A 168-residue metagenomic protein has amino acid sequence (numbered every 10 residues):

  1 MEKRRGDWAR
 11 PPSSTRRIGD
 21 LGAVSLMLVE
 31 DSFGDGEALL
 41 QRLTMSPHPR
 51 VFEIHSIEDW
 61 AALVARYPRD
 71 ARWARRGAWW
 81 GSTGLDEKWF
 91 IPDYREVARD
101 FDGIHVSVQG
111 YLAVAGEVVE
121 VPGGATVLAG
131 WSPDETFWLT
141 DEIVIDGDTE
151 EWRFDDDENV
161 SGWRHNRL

Functional and structural regions predicted by a protein language model:
M1-G22: ADP-ribose/NAD+-binding catalytic cleft of ART/PARP-like enzymes
M1-G6, A38-L168: Active-site and NAD+-binding cores of ADP-ribose-processing enzymes
G19-P49: Aromatic- and glycine-enriched beta-alpha-beta binding-site module
